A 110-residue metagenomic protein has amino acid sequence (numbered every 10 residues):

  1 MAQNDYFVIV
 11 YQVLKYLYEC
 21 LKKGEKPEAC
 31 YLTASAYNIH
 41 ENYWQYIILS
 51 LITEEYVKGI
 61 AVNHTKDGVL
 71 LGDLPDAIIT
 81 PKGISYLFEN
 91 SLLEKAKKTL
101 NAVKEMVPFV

Functional and structural regions predicted by a protein language model:
Y6-A36: Short amphipathic alpha-helical interface segments
L17-L21, L51, L87-N90: Generic structural signal for hydrophobic core residues of well-folded globular domains
A29-T33, V62-D67: Short linear capping/connector segments at secondary-structure termini
N38-I60, L74: Short amphipathic alpha-helical interaction segments
D67-A102: Short, amphipathic alpha-helical interaction segments positioned at domain boundaries
V103-V110: Short acidic DE-rich linear segments
